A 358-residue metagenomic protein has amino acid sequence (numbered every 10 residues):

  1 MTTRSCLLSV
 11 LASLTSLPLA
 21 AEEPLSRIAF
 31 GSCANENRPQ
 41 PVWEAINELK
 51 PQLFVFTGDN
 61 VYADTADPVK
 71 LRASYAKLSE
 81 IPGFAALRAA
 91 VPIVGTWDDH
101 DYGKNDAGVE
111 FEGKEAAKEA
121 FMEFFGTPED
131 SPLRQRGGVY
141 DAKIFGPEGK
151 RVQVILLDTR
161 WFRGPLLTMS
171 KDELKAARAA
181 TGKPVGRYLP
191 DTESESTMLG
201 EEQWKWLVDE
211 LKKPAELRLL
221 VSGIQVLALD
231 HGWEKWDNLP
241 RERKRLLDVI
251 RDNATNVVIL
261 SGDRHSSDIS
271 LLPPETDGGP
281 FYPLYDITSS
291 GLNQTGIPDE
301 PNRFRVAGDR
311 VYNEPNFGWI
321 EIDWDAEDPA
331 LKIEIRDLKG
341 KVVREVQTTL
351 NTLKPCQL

Functional and structural regions predicted by a protein language model:
M1-T3: N-terminal secretory signal peptides that target proteins for export/translocation
S5-P18: Bacterial N-terminal signal peptides
A21-L358: Metal-dependent phosphoester/phosphodiester hydrolase catalytic core
